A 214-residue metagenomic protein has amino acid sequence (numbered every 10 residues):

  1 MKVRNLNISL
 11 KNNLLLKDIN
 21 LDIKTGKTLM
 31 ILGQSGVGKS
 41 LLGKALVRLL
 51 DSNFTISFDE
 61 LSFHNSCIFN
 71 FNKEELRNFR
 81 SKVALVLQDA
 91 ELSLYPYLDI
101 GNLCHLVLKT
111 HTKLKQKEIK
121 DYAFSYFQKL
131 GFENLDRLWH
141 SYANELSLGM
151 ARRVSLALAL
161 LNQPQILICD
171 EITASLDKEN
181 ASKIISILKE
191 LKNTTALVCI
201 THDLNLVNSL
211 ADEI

Functional and structural regions predicted by a protein language model:
T55-C67: Conserved ABC transporter NBD signature motif
C67-A84, T110: ABC ATPase NBD coupling module
D89, P96-T110: Q-loop/switch helix immediately C-terminal to the Walker
S141-L146: Conserved ABC ATPase signature
L156, L167, I184: Hydrophobic anchor residue at the start of the ABC signature
L161-Q165: A short, proline-enriched helix->beta-strand linker immediately N-terminal to the Walker B motif in ABC-type P-loop
E190-C199: Conserved catalytic loops of ABC-family nucleotide-binding domains
